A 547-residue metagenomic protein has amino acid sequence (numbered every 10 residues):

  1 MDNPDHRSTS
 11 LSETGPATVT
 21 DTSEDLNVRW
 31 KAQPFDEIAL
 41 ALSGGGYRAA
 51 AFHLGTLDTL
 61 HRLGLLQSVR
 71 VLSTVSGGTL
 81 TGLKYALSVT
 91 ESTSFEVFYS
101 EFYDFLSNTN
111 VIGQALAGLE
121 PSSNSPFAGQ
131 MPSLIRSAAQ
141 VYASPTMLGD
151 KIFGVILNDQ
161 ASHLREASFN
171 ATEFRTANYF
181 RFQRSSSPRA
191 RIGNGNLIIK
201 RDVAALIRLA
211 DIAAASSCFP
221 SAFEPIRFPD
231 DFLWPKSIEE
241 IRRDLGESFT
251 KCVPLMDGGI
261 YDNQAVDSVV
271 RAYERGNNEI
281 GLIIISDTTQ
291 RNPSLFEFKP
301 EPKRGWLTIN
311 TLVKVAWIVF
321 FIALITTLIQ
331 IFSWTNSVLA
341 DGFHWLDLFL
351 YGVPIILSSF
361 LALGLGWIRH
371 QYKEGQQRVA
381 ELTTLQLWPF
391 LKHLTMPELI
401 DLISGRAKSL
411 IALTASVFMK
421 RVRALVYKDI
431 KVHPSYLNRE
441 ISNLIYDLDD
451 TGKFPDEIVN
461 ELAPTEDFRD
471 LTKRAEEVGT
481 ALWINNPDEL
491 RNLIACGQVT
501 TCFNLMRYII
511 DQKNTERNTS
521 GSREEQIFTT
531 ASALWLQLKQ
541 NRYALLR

Functional and structural regions predicted by a protein language model:
M1-R547: Catalytic domains of lipid- and phosphate-ester/thioester hydrolases
